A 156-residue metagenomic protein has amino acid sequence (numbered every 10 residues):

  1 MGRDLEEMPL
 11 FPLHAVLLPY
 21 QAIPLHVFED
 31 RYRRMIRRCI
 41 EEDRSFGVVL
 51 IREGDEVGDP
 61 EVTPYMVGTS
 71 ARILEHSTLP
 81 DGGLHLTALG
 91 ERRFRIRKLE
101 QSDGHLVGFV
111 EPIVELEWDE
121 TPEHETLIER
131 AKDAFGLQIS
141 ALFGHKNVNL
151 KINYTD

Functional and structural regions predicted by a protein language model:
M1-D156: N-terminal low-complexity, acidic/polar interaction/targeting segments
